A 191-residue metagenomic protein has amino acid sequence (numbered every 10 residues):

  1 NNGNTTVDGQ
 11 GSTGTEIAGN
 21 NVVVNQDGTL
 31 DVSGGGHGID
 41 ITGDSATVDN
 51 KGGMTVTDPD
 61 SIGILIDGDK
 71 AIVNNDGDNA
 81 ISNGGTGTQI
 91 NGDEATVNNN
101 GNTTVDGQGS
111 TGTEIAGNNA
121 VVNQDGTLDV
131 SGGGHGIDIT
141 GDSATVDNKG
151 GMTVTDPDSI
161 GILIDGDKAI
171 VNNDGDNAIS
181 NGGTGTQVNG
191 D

Functional and structural regions predicted by a protein language model:
N1-G11, V24-G35, A46-D60, I72-G84 (+6 more regions): Beta-strand-rich solenoid/repeat architectures in extracellular/passenger domains of polysaccharide-targeting enzymes
Q10-N20, H37-D44, D60-D69, T86-D93 (+4 more regions): Glycine-rich beta-solenoid repeat tracts in large extracellular/virion proteins
